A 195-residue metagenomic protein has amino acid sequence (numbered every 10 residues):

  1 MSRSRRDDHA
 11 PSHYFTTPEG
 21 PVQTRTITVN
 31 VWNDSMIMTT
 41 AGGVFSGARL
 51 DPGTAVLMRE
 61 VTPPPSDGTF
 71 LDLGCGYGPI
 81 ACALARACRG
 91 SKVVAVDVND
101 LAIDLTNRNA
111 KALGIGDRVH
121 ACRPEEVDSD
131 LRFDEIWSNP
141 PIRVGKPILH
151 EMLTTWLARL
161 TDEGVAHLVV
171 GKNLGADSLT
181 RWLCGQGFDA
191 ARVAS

Functional and structural regions predicted by a protein language model:
M1-W32, G43: N-terminal auxiliary segments of SAM/dcSAM-dependent transferases
D8-Q23, G175-S195: Class I S-adenosyl-L-methionine
T40-R49: Class I SAM-dependent methyltransferase Rossmann-like catalytic core, especially the SAM/SAH-binding loop
P52-S138: Conserved SAM/SAH cofactor-binding pocket of Class I
D97-D100, I148, G171: Short beta->alpha hinge that forms the Motif I/post-I loop of the SAM-binding pocket
E135-P147: Glycine-rich phosphate-binding "P-loop"
H150-D162: A short glycine-rich, Lys/Arg-flanked "PGG" loop and its adjoining helix->strand segment in the class I
E163-V170: Conserved beta-strand signature within the Rossmann-like core of class I S-adenosyl-L-methionine
